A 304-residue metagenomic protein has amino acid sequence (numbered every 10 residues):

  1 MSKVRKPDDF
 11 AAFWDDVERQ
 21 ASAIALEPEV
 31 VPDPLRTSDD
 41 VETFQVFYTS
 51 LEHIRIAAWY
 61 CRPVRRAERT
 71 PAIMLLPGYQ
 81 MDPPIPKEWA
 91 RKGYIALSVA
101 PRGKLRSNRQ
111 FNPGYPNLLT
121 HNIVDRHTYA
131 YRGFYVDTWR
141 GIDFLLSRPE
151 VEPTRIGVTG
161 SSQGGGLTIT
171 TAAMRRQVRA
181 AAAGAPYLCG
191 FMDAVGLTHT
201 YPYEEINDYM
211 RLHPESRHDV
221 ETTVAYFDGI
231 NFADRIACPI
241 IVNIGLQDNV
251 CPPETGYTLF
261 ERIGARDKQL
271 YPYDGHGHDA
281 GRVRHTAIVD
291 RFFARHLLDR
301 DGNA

Functional and structural regions predicted by a protein language model:
M1-E42, D301-A304: N-terminal targeting or regulatory segments adjacent to alpha/beta-hydrolase or S9 domains
A58-R62, E68-Y79: Short beta-strand element of the alpha/beta-hydrolase
P84-V136, D193-A194, T200: Cap/lid segment of the alpha/beta-hydrolase catalytic domain
L119-S162: Gly/Ser-rich "nucleophile elbow"/oxyanion-hole loop immediately N-terminal to the catalytic nucleophile in hydrolases
I169-E215, P272: Hydrolase active-site cap/lid region
I236, V242-I244, D248: Short beta-strand/loop motif that positions the catalytic acidic residue of the alpha/beta-hydrolase fold
L246-C251, D279: Acidic catalytic loop of the alpha/beta-hydrolase fold
L270-G281, I288, F292: Histidine-bearing beta->alpha loop at or near hydrolase active sites
